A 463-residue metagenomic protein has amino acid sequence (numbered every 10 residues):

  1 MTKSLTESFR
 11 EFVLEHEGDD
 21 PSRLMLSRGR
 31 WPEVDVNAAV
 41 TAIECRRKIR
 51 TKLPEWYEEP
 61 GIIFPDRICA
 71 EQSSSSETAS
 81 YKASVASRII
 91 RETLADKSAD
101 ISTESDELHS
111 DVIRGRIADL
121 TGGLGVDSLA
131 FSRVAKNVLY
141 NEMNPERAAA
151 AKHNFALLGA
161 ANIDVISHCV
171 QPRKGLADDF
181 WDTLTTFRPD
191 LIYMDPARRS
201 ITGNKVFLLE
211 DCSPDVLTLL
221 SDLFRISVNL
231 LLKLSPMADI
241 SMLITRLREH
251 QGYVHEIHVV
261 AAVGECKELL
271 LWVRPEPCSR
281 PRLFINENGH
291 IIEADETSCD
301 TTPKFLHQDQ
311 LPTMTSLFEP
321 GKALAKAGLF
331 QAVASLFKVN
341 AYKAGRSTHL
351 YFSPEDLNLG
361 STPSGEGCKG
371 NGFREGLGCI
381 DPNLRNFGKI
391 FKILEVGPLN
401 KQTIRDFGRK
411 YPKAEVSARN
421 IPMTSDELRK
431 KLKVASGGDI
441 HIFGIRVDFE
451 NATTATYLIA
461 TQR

Functional and structural regions predicted by a protein language model:
M1-R463: SAM-dependent transferase fold signal centered on methyltransferase-like domains, encompassing both Class I
